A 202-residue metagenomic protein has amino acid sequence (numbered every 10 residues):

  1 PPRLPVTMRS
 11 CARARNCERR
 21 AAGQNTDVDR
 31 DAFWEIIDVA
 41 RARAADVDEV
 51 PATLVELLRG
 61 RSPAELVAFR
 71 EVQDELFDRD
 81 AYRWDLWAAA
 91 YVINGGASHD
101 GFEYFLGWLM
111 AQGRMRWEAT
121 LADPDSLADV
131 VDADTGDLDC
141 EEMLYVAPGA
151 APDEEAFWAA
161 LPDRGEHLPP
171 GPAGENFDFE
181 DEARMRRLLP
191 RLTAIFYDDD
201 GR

Functional and structural regions predicted by a protein language model:
G23-V67, D199-G201: N-terminal leader/targeting peptides and immediately adjacent processing regions
W34, A156-R202: Long, solvent-exposed, polar/charged low-complexity segments
W34-V39, E56, E71-L76, D100-M115 (+1 more regions): Short, hydrophobic/amphipathic alpha-helical patches that form generic packing surfaces within helical domains
L57-A97: A glycine-rich, hydrophobic loop/mini-helix early in the fold
Y82-L86, F102, R114-D123: Short, solvent-exposed secondary-structure capping/transition elements
E118-A150: An exposed acidic His-Trp-rich patch
